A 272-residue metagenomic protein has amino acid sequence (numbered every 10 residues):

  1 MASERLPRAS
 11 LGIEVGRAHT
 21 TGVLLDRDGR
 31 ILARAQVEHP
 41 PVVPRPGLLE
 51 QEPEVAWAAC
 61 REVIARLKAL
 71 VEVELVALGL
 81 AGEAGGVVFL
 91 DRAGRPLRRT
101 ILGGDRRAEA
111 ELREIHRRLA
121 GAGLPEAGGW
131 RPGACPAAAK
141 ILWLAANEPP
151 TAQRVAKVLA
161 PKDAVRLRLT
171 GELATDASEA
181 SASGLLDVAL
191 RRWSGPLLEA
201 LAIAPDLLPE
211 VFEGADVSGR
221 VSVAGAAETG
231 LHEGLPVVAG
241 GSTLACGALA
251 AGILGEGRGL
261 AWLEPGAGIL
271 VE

Functional and structural regions predicted by a protein language model:
M1-R99, A122, E126, P209-E210 (+2 more regions): N-terminal glycine/serine-rich phosphate-binding loop of ATP-dependent small-molecule kinases, especially carbohydrate
S10-A18, D26, I31-P44, I115 (+8 more regions): Hydrophobic/basic alpha-helical segments enriched in Actinobacteria
V15-R17, P125-S242: Gly/Ser/Thr-rich active-site cleft segment
T20, P53, G85, A139 (+2 more regions): Change "...and in nucleic-acid phosphodiester-cleaving endonucleases..." to "...and in nucleic-acid processing enzymes
W57-R61, A65, E109, R113 (+1 more regions): Generic alpha-helical structural signal
V63-R66, W143-P149, A245-A248: Short alpha-helical segments and helix-capping/turn motifs at coil-helix boundaries
V87-R92, P96-I115, V155, L159-S194 (+1 more regions): Glycine-rich phosphate-binding loop of actin/hexokinase-like ATP-binding domains
